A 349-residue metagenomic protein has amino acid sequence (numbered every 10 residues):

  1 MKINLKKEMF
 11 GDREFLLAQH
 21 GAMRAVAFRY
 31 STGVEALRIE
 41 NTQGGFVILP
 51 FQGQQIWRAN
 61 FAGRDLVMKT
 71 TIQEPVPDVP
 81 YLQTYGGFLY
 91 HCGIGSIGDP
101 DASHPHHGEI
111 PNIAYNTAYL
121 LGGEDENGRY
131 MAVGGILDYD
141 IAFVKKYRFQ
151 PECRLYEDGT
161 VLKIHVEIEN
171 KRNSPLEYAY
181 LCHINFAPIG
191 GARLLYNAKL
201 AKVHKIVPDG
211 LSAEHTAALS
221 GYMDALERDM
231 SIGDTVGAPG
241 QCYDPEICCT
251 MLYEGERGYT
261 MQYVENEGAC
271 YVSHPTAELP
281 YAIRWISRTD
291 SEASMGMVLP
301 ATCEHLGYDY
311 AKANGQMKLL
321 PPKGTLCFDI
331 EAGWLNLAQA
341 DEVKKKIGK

Functional and structural regions predicted by a protein language model:
M1-K163, S174-A179, I184-K349: Surface-exposed acidic/polar loop and edge beta-strand patches at domain peripheries
